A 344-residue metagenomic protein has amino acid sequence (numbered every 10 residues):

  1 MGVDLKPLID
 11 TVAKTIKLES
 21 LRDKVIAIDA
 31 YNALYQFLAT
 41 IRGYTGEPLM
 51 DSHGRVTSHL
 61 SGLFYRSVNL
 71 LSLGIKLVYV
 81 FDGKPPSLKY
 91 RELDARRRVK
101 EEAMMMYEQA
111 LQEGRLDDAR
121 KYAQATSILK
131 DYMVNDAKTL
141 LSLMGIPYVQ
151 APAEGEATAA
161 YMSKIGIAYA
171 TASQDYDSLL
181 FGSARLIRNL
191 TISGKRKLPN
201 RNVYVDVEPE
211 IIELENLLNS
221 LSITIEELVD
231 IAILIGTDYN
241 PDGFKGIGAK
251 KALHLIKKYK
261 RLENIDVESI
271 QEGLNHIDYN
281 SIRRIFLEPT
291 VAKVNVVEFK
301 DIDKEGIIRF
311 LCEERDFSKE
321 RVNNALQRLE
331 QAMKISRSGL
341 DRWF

Functional and structural regions predicted by a protein language model:
V3, V12, I16-R22, F37 (+1 more regions): Non-catalytic nucleic-acid-binding/docking modules located in mid-to-C-terminal regions of nucleic-acid enzymes
V3-V12, S20-K164, A184-L186, I192-S193: Noncatalytic, basic helical substrate-engagement surface that gates or grips nucleic-acid strands
N69, Y161-M162, S178, I231 (+1 more regions): Hydrophobic/aromatic ligand-binding patch that stacks against planar heteroaromatic rings of cofactors or nucleotides
I167-Y169: Glycine-enriched alpha-helix->loop->beta-strand junction motifs that scaffold or abut catalytic
F181-A184, G248: Active-site-adjacent pocket scaffolds in enzyme catalytic domains
I187-E208: Mobile, glycine-enriched helix-loop/loop "lid" segments at the mouths of ligand-binding/catalytic clefts that gate
